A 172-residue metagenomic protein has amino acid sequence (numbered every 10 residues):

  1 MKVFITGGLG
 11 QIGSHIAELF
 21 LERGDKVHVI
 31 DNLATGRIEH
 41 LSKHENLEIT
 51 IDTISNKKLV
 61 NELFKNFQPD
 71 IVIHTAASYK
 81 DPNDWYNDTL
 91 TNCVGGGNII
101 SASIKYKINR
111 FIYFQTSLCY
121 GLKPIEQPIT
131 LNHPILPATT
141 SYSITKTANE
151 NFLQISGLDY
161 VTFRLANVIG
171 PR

Functional and structural regions predicted by a protein language model:
V3-R23: N-terminal Rossmann NAD(P)H-binding glycine-rich loop of SDR-like oxidoreductase domains
G36, S55, N87-N98, T140 (+1 more regions): Glycine-rich NAD(P)-binding loop of the Rossmann-fold in SDR/ketoreductase-type enzymes
E45-N56: Rossmann-fold cofactor-recognition segment
I54-T91: NAD(P)H-binding glycine-rich loop region in Rossmannoid oxidoreductase-like domains and their noncatalytic homologs
H74, G97-S141: Conserved Rossmann-fold NAD(P)-dependent oxidoreductase catalytic core, especially the SDR/UDP-sugar
D81-G95, T130-P137: Short alpha-helical oligomerization interface
C119-G121, T140-S141, V161-R172: Flexible, glycine-rich beta-alpha linker
I125, T139-V161: Active-site Tyr-X1-5-Lys
